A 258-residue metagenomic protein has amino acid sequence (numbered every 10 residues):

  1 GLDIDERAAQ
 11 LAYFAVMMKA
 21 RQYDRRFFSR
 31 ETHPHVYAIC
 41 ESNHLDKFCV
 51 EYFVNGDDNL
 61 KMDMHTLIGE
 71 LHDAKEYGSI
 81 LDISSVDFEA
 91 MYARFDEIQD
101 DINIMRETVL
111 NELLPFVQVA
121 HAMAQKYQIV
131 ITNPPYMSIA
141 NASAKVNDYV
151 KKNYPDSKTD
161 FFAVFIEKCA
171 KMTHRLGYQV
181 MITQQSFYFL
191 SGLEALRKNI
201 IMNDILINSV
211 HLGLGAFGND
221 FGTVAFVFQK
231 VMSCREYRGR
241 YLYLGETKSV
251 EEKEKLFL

Functional and structural regions predicted by a protein language model:
G1-Q125, I129: Class I S-adenosyl-L-methionine-dependent methyltransferase module
I4, A9, Y13-P34, A38 (+2 more regions): Signature of N6-adenine DNA methyltransferases within the class I
